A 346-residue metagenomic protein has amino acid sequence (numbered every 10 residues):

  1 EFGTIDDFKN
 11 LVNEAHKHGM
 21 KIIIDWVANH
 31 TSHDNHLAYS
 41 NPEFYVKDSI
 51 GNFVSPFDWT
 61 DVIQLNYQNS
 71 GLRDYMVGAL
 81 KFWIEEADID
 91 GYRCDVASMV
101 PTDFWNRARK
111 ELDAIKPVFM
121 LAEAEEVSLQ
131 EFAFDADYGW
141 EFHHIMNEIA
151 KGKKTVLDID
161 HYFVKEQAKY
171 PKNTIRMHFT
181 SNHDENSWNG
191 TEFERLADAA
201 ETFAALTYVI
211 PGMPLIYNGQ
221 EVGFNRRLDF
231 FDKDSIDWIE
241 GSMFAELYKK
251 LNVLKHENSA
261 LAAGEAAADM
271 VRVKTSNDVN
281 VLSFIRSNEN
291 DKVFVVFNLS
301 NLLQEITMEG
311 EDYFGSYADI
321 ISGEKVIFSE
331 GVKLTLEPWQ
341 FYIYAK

Functional and structural regions predicted by a protein language model:
E1-A87, R107-A114: Substrate-binding/active-site clefts of carbohydrate-active enzymes
E1-I5, D58-R73, D90-M99, H143-G152 (+2 more regions): The substrate-binding groove and active-site-proximal loops of carbohydrate-active enzymes, especially glycoside
H16, E85, D95-R176, A197 (+7 more regions): Active-site-proximal helices and loops of the catalytic beta/alpha 8
I22-I24, Y92, M120-A122, M177-H178 (+1 more regions): Hydrophobic faces of well-ordered beta-strands that scaffold small-molecule active sites in alpha/beta enzyme cores
A204-V222: Conserved short secondary-structure transition element at the edge of the structured enzyme core that lines
V273-E309: Carbohydrate-binding surface patches
L303-G323: Beta-strand-rich binding/interaction modules
F328-K346: C-terminal beta-strand-rich structural cap/linker in extracellular carbohydrate-active enzymes
